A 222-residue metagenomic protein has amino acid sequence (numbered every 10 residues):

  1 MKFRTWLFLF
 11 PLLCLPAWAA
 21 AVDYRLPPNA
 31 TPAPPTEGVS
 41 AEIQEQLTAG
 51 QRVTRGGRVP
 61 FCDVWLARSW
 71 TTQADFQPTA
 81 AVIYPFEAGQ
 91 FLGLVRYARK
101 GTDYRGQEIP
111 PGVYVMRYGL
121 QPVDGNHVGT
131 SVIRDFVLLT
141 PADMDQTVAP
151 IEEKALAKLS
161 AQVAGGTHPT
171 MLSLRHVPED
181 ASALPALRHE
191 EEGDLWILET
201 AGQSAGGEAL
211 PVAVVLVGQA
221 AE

Functional and structural regions predicted by a protein language model:
M1-T5: Positively charged n-region of N-terminal signal peptides that target proteins for export
L7-P16: Bacterial N-terminal signal peptides
A20-I83, L139-E222: Primarily secretory-pathway and cell-envelope proteins
V59, Q90-L92, I109-P111, V132-R134: Extracytoplasmic
Q77-A81, F91-K100: N-terminal post-signal-peptidase region of extra-cytosolic proteins
G112-G119: A short tyrosine-centered beta-strand micro-motif
N126-T130: Short consensus segments that form the blades of beta-propeller domains, in both extracellular/periplasmic
